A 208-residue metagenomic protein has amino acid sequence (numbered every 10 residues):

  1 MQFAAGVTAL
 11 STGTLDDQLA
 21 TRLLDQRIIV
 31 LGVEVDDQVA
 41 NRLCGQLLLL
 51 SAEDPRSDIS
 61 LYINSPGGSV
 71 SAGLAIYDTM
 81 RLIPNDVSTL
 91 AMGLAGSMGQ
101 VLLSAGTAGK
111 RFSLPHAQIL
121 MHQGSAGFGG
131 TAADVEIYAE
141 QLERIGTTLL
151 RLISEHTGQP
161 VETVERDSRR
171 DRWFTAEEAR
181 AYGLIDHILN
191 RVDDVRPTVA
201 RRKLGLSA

Functional and structural regions predicted by a protein language model:
M1-M98, A105-A208: N-terminal organellar transit peptides
